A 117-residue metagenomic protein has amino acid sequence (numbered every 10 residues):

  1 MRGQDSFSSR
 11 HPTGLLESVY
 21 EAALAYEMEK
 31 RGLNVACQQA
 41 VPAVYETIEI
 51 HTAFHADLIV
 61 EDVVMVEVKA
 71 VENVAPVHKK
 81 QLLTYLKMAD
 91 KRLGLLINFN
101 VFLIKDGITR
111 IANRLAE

Functional and structural regions predicted by a protein language model:
M1-N34, K105, R110-E117: Solvent-exposed, charged helical/coil patches that constitute nucleic-acid or partner-interaction surfaces
P12, V35, A56-V74, Y85: Conserved catalytic cores of phosphodiester-cleaving nucleases, focusing on short active-site segments
V19, A23, A40, I59 (+3 more regions): Anionic group-transfer/hydrolysis microenvironments
E29-E46: A short acidic/basic microdomain associated with nuclease active sites
V41, A56-L58, I108: A structural signal for short, well-ordered beta-strand segments
K69-E117: Nucleic-acid nuclease catalytic cores
